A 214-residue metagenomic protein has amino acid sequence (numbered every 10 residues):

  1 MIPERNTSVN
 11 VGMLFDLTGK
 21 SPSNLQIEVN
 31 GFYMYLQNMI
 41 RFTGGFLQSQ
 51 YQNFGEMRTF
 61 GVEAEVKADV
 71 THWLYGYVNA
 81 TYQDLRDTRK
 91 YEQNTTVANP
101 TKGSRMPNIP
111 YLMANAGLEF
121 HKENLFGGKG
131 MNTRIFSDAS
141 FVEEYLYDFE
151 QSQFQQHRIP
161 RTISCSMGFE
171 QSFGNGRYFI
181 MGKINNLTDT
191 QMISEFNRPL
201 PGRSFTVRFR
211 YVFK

Functional and structural regions predicted by a protein language model:
M1-I2, Y51-N53, G103-P107, F154-R158 (+1 more regions): Outer-membrane beta-barrel domain signature
I2-F60: Membrane-embedded beta-barrel scaffold of Gram-negative outer-membrane proteins
R5-V9, S23, Y33, E56-F60 (+3 more regions): Residues that define the transmembrane beta-barrel architecture of outer-membrane proteins
V11-F15, V62-A68, V78, A116-F120 (+3 more regions): Residues on the lipid-exposed face of transmembrane beta-strands in outer-membrane beta-barrel proteins
G19-N24, L125-G130, N175-R177: Short, solvent-exposed loop/turn segments that connect beta-strands within catalytic domains and beta-strand-rich
Q26-Y35, Q52-L146: Gram-negative outer-membrane beta-barrel transporters
M39-L47, Q83, T88-V97, Y145-F154 (+1 more regions): Outer-membrane beta-barrel translocator domains and adjoining extracellular loop/strand segments of Gram-negative
G76, I135-S164, F169-K214: C-terminal beta-signal and adjacent terminal beta-strands/loops of Gram-negative outer-membrane beta-barrel proteins
